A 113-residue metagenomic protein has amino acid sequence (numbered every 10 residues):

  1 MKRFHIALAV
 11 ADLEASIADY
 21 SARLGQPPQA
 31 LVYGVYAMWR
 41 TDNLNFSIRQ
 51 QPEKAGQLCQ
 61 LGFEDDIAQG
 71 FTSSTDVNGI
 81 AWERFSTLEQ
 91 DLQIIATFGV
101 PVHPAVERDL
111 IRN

Functional and structural regions predicted by a protein language model:
M1-I17, C59-L61, I94-N113: N-terminal beta-strand motif that seeds the catalytic metal site of vicinal oxygen chelate
M1-K2, A7-F46: Core segments of cupin and vicinal oxygen chelate
R3-A11, A37-D42, Q51-I80, F85: Vicinal oxygen chelate
S16-A18, R49, G56, F71 (+1 more regions): Short acidic, gly/pro-rich beta-turn/loop elements at beta-sheet edges and active-site/ligand-binding grooves
G25-P27, I48-Q50, L58, D65-A68 (+1 more regions): Short, low-complexity, polar/charged sequence segments that are solvent-exposed and flexible
F46, A55, L88-D91: Flexible, glycine-rich phosphate/dinucleotide-binding loops and adjacent beta-alpha linkers at cofactor/substrate
D66-N113: Vicinal oxygen chelate
